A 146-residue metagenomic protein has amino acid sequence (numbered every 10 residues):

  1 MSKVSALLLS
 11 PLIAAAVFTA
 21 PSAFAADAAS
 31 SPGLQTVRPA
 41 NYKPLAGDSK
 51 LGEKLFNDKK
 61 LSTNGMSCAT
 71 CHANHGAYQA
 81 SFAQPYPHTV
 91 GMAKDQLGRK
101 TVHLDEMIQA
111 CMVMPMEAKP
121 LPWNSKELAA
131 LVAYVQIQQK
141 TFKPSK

Functional and structural regions predicted by a protein language model:
M1-S10: Bacterial N-terminal signal peptides that target proteins for export
S10-T19: Bacterial N-terminal signal peptides
T19-A25: Sec/Tat signal peptide C-region and signal peptidase I cleavage site
A26-G47, D58-K146: Electron-transfer interface patches adjacent to heme c in soluble/periplasmic c-type cytochromes and di-/multiheme
